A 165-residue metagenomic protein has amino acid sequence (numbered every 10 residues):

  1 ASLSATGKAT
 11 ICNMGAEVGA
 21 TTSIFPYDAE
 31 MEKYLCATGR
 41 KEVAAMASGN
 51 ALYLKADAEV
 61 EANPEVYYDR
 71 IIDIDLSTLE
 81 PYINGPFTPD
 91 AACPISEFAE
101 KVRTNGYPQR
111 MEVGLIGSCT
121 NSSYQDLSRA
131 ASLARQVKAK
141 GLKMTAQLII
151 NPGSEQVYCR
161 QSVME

Functional and structural regions predicted by a protein language model:
A1-E165: Fe-S-dependent hydro-lyases/dehydratases of central metabolism
